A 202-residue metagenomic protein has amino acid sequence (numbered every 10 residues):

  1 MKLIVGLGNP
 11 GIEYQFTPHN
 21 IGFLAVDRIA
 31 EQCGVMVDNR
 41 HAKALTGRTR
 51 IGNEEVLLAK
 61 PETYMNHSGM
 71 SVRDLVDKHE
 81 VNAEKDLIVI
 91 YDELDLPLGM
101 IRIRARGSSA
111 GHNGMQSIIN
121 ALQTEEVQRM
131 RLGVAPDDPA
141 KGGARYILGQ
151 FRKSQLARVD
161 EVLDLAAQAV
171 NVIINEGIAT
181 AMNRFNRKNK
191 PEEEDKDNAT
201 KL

Functional and structural regions predicted by a protein language model:
K2-R106, M115-M130, D137-G142, G149 (+2 more regions): Nucleotide and nucleotide-moiety/phosphate-recognizing core
S109: Conserved TIR/SEFIR loop-to-helix hotspot centered on a Trp-containing motif with a nearby acidic residue
H112: Glycine-rich phosphate-binding loop at the start of an alpha helix
